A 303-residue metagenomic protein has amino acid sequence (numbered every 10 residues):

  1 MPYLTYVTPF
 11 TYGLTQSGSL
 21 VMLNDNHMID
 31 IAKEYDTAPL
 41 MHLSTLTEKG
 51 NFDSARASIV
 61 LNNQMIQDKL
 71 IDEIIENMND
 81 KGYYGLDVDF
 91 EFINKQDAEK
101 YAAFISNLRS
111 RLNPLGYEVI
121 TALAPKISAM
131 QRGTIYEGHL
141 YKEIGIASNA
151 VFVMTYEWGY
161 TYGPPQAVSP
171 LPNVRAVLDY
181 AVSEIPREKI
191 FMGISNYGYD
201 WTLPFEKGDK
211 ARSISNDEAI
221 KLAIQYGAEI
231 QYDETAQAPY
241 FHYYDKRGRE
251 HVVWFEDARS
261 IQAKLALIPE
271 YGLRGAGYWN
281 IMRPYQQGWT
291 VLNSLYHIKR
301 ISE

Functional and structural regions predicted by a protein language model:
M1-E73: Glycan-recognition patch characteristic of GH18 chitinases/ENGases and related GlcNAc/peptidoglycan-binding proteins
M1-S17, E73-L86, K264-A276: Catalytic domains of carbohydrate-active enzymes, especially glycoside hydrolases
P2-Y6, N62-L86, Y136-W158: Structural recognition of alpha->loop->beta junctions
V7, V88, L108, V151-V153 (+3 more regions): Conserved, mostly hydrophobic/aromatic
P9-G13, H42-L46, D89-F92, A122-K126 (+4 more regions): Active-site-proximal beta-strand/loop segments in catalytic clefts of secreted hydrolases
Q16-L23, D72, E99-Y226: Substrate-binding surface in catalytic domains of secreted glycosidases
K49-G50, S54-R56, N196-K264, N293-E303: Glycan-binding loop/region signatures in secreted carbohydrate-active enzymes
K264-E303: Acidic/aromatic/glycine-rich contiguous surface patches that form carbohydrate-binding/processing clefts and analogous
